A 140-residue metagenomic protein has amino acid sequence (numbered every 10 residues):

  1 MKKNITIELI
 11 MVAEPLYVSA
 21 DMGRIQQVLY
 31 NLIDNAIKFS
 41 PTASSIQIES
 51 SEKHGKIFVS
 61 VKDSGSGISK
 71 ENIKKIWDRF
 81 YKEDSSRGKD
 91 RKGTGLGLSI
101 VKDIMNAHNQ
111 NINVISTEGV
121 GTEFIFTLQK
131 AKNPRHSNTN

Functional and structural regions predicted by a protein language model:
T6-L16, H54: Conserved catalytic submotifs in the C-terminal HATPase_c
A13-S19, G23, F58: A short, conserved loop immediately preceding a beta-strand within the C-terminal catalytic
A36-I37: Short helix-loop "hinge" at the ATP-lid/N-box region of the Bergerat-fold HATPase_c
A43-G55: Short beta-strand/loop element within the Bergerat-fold HATPase_c
D63: Acidic ATP/Mg2+-coordinating residue in the GHKL
I68-K82: Short conserved segment of the HATPase_c
N109-Q110: Conserved glycine-rich
